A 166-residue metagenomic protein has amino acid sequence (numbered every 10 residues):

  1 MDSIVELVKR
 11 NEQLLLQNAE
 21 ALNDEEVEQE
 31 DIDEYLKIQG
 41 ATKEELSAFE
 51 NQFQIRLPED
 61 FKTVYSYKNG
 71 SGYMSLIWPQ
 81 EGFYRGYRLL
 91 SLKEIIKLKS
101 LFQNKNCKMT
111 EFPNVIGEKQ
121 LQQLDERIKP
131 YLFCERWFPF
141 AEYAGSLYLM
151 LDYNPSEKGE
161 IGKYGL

Functional and structural regions predicted by a protein language model:
M1-E142: A surface-exposed partner-binding patch
A144-S146: Glycine-centered tight beta-turn/hairpin loop motif at sheet-sheet or coil-to-beta transitions
Y148-E160, G165-L166: Low-complexity, glycine/alanine/valine/leucine- and proline-rich hydrophobic stretches
